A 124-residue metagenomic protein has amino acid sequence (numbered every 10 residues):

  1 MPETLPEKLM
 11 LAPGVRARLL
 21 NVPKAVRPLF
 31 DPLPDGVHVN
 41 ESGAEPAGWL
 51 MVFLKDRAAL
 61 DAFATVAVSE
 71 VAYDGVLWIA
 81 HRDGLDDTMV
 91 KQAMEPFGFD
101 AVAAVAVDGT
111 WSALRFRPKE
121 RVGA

Functional and structural regions predicted by a protein language model:
M1-F30: N-terminal, charge-rich interaction modules
V15, N21-P23, G43-A44, F53 (+1 more regions): Catalytic cores of nucleic-acid ligases and guanylyltransferases
R27-L33, D87-F97: Short, aromatic/basic amphipathic alpha-helical patches
G36-A47: Short acidic low-complexity segments
L50-L60: Short, glycine-rich nucleotide/cofactor-binding loops
L60-M89: Mid-chain, well-packed structural core segment of small domains
F99-A124: Class I S-adenosyl-L-methionine
